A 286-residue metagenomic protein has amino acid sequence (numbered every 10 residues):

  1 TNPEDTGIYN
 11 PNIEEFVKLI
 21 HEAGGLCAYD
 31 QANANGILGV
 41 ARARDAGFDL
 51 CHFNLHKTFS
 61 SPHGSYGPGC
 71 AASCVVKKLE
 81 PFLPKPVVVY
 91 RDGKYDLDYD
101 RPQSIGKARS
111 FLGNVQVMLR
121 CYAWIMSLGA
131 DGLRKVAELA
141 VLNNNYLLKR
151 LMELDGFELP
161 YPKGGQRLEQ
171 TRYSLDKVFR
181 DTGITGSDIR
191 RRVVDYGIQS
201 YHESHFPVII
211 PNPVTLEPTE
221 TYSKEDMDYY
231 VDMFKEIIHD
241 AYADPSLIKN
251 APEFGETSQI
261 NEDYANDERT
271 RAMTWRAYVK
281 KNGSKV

Functional and structural regions predicted by a protein language model:
T1-D96, Q103, G183-I184, P211-N212: Conserved PLP-enzyme active-site core in the AAT-like
N2-T6, S110, A137: Short acidic-aromatic active-site loops that bind/stabilize oxyanions
A41, R91-A108, M118, I125-V286: Non-catalytic terminal extensions of PLP-dependent enzymes
G67, G113-R120: Catalytic-loop motifs flanking and including active-site residues across diverse enzymes
